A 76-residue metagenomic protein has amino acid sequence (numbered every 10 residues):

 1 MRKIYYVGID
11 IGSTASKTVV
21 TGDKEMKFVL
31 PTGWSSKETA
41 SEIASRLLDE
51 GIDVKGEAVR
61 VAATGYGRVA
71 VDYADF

Functional and structural regions predicted by a protein language model:
I4-Y5, G65: Intrinsically disordered, low-complexity N-terminal regions enriched in serine/proline/glycine with scattered basic
Y5-R46: Short glycine-rich, Thr/Ser-proximal phosphate-binding strand/loop in the N-terminal lobe of ATP-dependent enzymes
T32, I52-F76: Short beta-strand-loop/turn "lid" adjacent to the catalytic site in phosphate-handling enzymes
E38-A40, E50, V59: Short C-terminal domain-edge/linker segments immediately following a structured domain
S45-D53: Generic secondary-structure signature for well-ordered alpha-helical cores
